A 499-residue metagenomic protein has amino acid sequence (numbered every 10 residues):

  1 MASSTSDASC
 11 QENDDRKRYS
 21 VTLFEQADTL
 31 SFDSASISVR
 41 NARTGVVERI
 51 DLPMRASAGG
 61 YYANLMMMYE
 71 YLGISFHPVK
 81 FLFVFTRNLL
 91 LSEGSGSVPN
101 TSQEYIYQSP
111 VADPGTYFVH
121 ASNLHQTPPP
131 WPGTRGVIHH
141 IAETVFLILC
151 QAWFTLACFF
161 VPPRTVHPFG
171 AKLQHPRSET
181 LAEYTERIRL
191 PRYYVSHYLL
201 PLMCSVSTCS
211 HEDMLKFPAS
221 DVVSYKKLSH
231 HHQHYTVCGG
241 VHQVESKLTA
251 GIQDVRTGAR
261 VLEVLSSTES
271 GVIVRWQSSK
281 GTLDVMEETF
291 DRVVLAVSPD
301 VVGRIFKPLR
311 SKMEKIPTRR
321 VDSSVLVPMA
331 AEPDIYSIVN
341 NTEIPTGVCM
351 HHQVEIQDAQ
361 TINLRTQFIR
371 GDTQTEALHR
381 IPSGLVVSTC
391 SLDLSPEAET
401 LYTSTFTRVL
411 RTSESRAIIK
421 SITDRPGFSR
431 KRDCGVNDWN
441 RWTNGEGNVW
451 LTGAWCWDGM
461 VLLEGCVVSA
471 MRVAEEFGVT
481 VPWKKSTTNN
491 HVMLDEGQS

Functional and structural regions predicted by a protein language model:
A2-S6, C10-R43: Glycine-rich FAD pyrophosphate-binding loop
S20, D254, N448: Residues at the starts of beta-strands that form the adenosine-phosphate
V21, F76, V293: Hydrophobic anchor at the start of a short beta-strand that flanks the dinucleotide cofactor-binding loop
R43-F159: Dinucleotide-binding Rossmann-like beta1-alpha1 core, especially the glycine-rich loop that anchors the ADP
I106-P110, I362-S499: Conserved flavin/dinucleotide-binding core of flavoenzymes
G136-G271: Active-site/ligand-binding neighborhood in enzyme catalytic cores
V255-T257, L295, L451: A structural signal for the hydrophobic beta-strands that form the central parallel beta-sheet of Rossmann-like
L262-E414: Mid-domain catalytic core of redox enzymes that form a hydrophobic substrate pocket/lid adjacent to a catalytic redox
